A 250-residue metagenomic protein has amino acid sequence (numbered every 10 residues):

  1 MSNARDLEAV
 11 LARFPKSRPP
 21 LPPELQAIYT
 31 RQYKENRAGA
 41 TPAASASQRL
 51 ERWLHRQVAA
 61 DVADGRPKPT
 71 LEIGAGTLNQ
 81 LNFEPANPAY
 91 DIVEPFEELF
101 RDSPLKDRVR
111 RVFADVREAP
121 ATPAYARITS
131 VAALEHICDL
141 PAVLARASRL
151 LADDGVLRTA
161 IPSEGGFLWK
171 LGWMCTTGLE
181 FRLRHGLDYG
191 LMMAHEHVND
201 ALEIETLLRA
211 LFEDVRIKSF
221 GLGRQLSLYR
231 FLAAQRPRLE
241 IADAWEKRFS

Functional and structural regions predicted by a protein language model:
N3, N36, N79-N82, N87 (+1 more regions): Detector for Asparagine
N3-Q26, A40-A44, R117, C138-A152 (+1 more regions): S-adenosyl-L-methionine-dependent methyltransferase catalytic module, highlighting the catalytic core
P22, A40-Q48, F96, K106 (+1 more regions): Short, structured coil/loop segments at alpha-helix boundaries
A27-D61: Class I SAM-dependent methyltransferase Rossmann-like catalytic core, especially the SAM/SAH-binding loop
T30-Q32, Q48-H55, T70-G76, I92 (+2 more regions): A broad, low-specificity signal for short, low-complexity segments enriched in glycine/proline and polar/charged
H55-W169, F231-E240: Conserved SAM-binding loop
